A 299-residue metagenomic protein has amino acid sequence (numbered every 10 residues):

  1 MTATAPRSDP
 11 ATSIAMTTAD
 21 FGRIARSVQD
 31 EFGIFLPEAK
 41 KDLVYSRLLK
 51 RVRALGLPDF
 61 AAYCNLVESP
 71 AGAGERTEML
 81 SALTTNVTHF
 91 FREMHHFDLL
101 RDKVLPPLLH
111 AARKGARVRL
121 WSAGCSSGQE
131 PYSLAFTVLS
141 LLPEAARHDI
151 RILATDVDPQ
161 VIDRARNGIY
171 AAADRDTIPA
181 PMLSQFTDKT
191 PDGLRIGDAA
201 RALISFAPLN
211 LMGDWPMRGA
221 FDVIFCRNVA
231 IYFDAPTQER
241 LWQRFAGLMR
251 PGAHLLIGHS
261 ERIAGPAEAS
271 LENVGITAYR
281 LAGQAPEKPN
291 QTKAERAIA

Functional and structural regions predicted by a protein language model:
T2-W121: Conserved AdoMet
L100, I224, M249: Residue-level signal for inorganic ion chemistry
R101, A135-L139, A246: A structural alpha-helix within SAM-dependent methyltransferase catalytic domains
A123, E144-F225, V229-R240, R262-A264 (+1 more regions): Extended basic-aromatic, gly/pro-enriched interface segments that bind polyanionic ligands
S127-A145: Conserved SAM-binding loop of SAM-dependent methyltransferases across substrates and taxa, primarily the Class I
E239-P251: A short glycine-rich, Lys/Arg-flanked "PGG" loop and its adjoining helix->strand segment in the class I
G252-H259: Conserved beta-strand signature within the Rossmann-like core of class I S-adenosyl-L-methionine
A264-A299: Core SAM-dependent methyltransferase catalytic element
